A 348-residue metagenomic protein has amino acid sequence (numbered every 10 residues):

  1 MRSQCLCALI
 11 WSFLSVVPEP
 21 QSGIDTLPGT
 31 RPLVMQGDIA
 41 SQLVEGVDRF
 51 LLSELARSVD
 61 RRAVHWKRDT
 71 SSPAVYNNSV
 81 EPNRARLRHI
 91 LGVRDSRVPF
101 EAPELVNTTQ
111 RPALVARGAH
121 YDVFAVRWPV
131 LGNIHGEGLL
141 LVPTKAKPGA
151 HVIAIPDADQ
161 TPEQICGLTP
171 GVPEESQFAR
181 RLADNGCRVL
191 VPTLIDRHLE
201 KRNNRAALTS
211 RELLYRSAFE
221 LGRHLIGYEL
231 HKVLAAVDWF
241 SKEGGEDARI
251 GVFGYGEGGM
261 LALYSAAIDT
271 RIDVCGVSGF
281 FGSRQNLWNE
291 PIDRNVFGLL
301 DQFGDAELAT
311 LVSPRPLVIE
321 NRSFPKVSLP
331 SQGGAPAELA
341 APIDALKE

Functional and structural regions predicted by a protein language model:
Q4-S15: Bacterial N-terminal signal peptides
P18-S22: Boundary at the C-terminal end of the N-terminal hydrophobic targeting segment
G23-A63, K67-R68: Preferential activation on post-signal-peptide N-terminal prodomains/segments of secreted or lumenal proteins
S53-L141, A235: Non-catalytic accessory segments flanking enzyme active sites
K147-E243, R249, Y255, F280-P291: Cap/lid segment of the alpha/beta-hydrolase catalytic domain
L168-G171, R205-S210, I268-T270, E290-R294 (+2 more regions): Short secondary-structure boundary/capping segments
A235-L311: Primarily recognizes the serine-hydrolase "nucleophile elbow" in alpha/beta-hydrolase and SGNH/GDSL folds
Y264-A267, R284, D301-E348: Serine-hydrolase catalytic core
